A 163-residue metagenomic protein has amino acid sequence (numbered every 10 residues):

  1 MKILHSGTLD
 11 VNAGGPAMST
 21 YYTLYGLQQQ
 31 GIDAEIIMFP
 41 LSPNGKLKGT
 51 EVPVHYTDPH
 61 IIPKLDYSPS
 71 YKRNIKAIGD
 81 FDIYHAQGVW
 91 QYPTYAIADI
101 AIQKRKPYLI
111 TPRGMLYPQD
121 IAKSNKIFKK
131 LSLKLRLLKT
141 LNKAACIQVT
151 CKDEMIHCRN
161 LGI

Functional and structural regions predicted by a protein language model:
M1-N44, K48-V52, G79: N-terminal subdomain of nucleotide-sugar transferases
P16-S19, F39, Q87, P93 (+1 more regions): Replace "coordinates the UDP/GDP/TDP-sugar" with "coordinates nucleotide-activated sugar donors
N44, Y92-Y95, M155: Short, well-ordered alpha-helical microsegments
K48-I75, A86, K123-K129: A short, charged, and often flexible helix/loop element on the N-terminal side of the glycosyltransferase catalytic
D82-I83, C146: Structural motif
I83-P118: An aromatic- and histidine-rich active-site surface loop
Q103, K129-I147: Membrane-proximal helix-turn-helix segments that form the acceptor-binding/catalytic region of lipid-linked
T140-I163: A short, active-site helix/loop in glycosyltransferases that binds the activated sugar's phosphate group
